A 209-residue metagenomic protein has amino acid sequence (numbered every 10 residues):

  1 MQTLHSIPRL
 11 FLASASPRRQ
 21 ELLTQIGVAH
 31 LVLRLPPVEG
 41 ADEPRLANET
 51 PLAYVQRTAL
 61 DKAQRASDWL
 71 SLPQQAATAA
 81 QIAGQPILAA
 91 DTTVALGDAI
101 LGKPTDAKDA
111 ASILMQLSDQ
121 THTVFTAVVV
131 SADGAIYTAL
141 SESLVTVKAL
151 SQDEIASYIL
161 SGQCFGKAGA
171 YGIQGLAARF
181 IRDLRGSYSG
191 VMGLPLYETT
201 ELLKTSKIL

Functional and structural regions predicted by a protein language model:
M1-P86, A99, K204-L209: N-terminal polybasic phosphate/anion-binding patch
M1-V28, Q120, E142-L209: GST superfamily/GST-like fold recognition
L23, A59, D91, A110 (+2 more regions): Residue-level signal for inorganic ion chemistry
V28-G40, T126-A135, G166-A178: Mobile beta-alpha loop/short-helix "lid" or hinge segments that flank ligand
A41-E43, A95-L96, G134-S141, L184: Acidic/polar active-site rim loop that often engages polyanionic ligands
P86-T92: Ordered, amphipathic secondary-structure segments that act as subunit-interaction surfaces in large macromolecular
T92-H122, V147-A149: Active-site-adjacent loop/tail segments of enzyme domains
A111-M115, A127-I136, E142: Anionic-ligand binding region
